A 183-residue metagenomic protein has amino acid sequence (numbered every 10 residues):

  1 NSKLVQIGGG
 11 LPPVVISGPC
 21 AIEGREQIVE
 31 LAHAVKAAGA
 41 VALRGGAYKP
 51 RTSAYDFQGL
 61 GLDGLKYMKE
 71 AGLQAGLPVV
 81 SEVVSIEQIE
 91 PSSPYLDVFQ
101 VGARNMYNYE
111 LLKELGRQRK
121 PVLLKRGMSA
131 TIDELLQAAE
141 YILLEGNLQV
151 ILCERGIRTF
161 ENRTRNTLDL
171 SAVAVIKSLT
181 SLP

Functional and structural regions predicted by a protein language model:
S2, G8, Q118-P183: Catalytic alpha/beta core domains of metabolic enzymes, predominantly
S2-C20, A47-R51: N-terminal small/glycine-rich loop or linker at the start of catalytic domains across soluble metabolic enzymes
L11-P13, G39-V41, L73-V79, Y95-D97 (+3 more regions): Short, well-ordered coil/turn segments that N-cap beta-strands
P13-E30, S53-G59, P78-E82, G102-A103 (+1 more regions): Active-site mouth loops of central-metabolism enzymes
G18, V35, L43, S92 (+2 more regions): Conserved, mostly hydrophobic/aromatic
R44-D63: Glycine-rich, proline-tolerant flexible connector loops at the mouths of alpha/beta enzymes
F57-S81, E114-P121, S171-L182: Alpha-helix-loop-beta-strand connector modules within alpha/beta enzyme cores
Q58-L60, G76-E87, D97-Y109, P121-I132 (+2 more regions): Catalytic beta/alpha-barrel core
